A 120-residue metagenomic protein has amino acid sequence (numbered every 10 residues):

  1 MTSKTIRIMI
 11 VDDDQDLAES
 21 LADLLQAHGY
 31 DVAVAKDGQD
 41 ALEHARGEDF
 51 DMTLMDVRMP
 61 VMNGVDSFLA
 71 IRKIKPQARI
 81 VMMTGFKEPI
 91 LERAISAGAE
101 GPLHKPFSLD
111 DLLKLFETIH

Functional and structural regions predicted by a protein language model:
M1-R7, D110-H120: Non-catalytic signal-transmission and effector/linker regions of two-component phosphorelay proteins
Q15-A33: Two-component/phosphorelay signaling modules centered on CheY-like receiver
K36-D40, N63-D66: Acidic catalytic/metal-coordinating carboxylates
E43, V65-Q77: Short amphipathic alpha-helix used as the core "switch/output" element in two-component signaling
D56: Active-site residues of response regulator receiver
M59: Receiver (REC) domain active-site loop signature in two-component systems and cognate sites in sensor histidine kinases
D66, F86-L103, K114: Alpha4 helix (beta4-alpha4-beta5 surface) of REC/receiver domains from two-component response regulators
